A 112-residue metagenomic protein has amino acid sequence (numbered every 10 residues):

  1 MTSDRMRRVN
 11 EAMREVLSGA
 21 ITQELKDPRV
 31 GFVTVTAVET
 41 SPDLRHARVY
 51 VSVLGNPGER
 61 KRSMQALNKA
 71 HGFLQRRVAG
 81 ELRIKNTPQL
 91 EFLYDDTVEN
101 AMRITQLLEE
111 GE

Functional and structural regions predicted by a protein language model:
M1-A47, S52-E112: Charge-rich, low-complexity N-terminal segments
